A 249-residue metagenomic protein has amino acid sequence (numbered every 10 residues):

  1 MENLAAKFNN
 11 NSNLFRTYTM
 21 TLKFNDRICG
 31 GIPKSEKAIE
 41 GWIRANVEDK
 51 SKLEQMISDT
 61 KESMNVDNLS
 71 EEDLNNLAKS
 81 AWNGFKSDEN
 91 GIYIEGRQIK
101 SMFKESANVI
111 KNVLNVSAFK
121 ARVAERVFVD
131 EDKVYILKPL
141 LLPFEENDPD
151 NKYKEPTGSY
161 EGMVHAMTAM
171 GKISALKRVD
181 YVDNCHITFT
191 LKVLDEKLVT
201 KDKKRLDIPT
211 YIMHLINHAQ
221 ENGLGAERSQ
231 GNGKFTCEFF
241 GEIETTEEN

Functional and structural regions predicted by a protein language model:
M1-N249: RNA-interacting cores
